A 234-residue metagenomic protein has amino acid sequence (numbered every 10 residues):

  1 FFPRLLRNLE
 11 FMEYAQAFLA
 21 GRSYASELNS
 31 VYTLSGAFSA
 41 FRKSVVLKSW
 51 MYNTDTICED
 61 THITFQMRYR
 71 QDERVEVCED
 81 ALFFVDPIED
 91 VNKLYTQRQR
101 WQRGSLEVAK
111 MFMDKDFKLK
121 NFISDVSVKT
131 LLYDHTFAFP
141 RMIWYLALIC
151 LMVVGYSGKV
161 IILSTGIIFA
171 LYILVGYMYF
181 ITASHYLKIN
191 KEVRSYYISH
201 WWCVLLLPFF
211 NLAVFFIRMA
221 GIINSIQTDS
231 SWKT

Functional and structural regions predicted by a protein language model:
F1-T56, Q99-Q102, L106, K110: Long helical/loop segments within the catalytic core of UDP-sugar-dependent glycosyltransferases, especially the large
S35-G36, D229-T234: Short linear elements at protein peripheries
F41, E59, C78: A conserved hydrophobic position in a structured secondary element of the catalytic/binding core that shapes
D55, T64-F83: Catalytic donor-sugar/metal-binding loop of nucleotide-sugar-dependent glycosyltransferases
I63-T64, L94: Short, hydrophobic alpha-helical packing/hinge segments within bilobed ligand-binding/sensory domains
D86-R103, T234: Nucleotide-sugar-dependent glycosyltransferase catalytic core
Y95-D134: Active-site-adjacent helix/loop segment of glycosyltransferases that harbors family-specific signature motifs
D134-Q227: Membrane-embedded multi-pass helical conduit in multi-pass membrane proteins, especially envelope-biosynthetic
